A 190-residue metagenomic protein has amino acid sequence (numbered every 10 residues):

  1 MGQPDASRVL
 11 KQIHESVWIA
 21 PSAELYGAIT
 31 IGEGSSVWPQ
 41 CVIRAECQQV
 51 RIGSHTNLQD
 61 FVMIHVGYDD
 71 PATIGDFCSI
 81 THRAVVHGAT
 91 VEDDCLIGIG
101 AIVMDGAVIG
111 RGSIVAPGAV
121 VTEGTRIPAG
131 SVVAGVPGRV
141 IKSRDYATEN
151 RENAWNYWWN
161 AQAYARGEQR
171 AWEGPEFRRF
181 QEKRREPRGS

Functional and structural regions predicted by a protein language model:
M1-I13, E46, S54, D60-V62 (+2 more regions): Glycine-rich hexapeptide-repeat left-handed beta-helix
R8, Q12-N57, F61-V66: A positional/architectural concept
